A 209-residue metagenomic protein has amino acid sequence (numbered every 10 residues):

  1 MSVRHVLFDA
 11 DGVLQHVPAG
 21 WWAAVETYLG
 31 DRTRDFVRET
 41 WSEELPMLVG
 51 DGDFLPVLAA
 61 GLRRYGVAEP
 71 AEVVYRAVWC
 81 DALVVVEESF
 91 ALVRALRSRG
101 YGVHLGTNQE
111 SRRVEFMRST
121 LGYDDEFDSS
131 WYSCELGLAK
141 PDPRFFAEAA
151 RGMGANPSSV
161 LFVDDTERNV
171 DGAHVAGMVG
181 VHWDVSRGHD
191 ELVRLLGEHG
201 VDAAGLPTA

Functional and structural regions predicted by a protein language model:
M1-V6, G106, E110-A209: Asp-based, Mg2+/Mn2+-dependent phosphohydrolase catalytic module
S2-A91, S98, E110, T208: N-terminal helical cap/lid subdomain that shapes the substrate entry/recognition surface in HAD-like hydrolases
R64, L92-A95, G152, E198: A generic secondary-structure signal
